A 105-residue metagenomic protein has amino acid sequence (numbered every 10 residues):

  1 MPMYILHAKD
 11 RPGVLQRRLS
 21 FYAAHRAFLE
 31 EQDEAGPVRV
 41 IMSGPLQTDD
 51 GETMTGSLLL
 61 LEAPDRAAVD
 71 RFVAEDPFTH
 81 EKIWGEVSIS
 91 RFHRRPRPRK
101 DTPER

Functional and structural regions predicted by a protein language model:
M1-R105: Conserved, structured core segments of small domains
